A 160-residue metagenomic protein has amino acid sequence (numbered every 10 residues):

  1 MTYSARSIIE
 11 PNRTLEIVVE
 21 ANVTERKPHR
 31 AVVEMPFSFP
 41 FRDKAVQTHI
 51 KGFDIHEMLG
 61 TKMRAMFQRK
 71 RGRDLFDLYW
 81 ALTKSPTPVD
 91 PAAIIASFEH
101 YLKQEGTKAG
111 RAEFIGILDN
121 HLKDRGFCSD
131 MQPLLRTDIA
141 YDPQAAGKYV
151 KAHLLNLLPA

Functional and structural regions predicted by a protein language model:
M1-A160: Structured mid-to-C-terminal alpha-helical surface segments
